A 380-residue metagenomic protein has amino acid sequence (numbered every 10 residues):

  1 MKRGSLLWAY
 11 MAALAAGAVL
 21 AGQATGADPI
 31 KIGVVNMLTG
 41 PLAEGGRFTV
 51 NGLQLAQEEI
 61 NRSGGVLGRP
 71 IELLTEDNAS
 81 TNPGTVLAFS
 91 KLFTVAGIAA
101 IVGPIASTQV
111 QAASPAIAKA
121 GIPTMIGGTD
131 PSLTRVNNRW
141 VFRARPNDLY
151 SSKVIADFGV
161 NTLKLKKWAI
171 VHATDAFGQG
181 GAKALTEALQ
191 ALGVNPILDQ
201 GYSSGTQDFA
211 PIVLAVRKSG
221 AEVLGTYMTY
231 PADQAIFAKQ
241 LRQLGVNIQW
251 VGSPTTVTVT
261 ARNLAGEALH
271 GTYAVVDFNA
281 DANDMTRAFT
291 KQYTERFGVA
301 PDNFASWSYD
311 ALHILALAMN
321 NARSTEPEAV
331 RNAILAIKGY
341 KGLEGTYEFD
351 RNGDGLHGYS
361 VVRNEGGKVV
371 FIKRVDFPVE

Functional and structural regions predicted by a protein language model:
K2-M11, A15-G17, G22-E380: Extracytosolic ligand-binding ectodomains
